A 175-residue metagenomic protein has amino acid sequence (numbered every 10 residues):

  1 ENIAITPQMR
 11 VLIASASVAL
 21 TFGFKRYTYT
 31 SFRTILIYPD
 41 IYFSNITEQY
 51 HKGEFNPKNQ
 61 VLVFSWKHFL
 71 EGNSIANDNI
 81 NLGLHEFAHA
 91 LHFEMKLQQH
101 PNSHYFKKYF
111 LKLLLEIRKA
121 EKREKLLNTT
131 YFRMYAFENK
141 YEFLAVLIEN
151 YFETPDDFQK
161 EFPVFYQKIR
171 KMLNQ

Functional and structural regions predicted by a protein language model:
E1-A16, T28-Y29, R33-P39: Propeptide-to-catalytic entry region of secreted or membrane-anchored zinc metalloproteases
N2-M9, V61, F87, L91-Q98: Short N-terminal secondary-structure initiator segments
R10-G23, Y42-S74, L97-Q175: Metalloprotease/metallohydrolase-associated module, dominated by Zn2+-dependent proteases
Y27, G53-N56, I80-L82: Short, conserved, surface-exposed binding loops centered on an aromatic residue
T28-Y29, S74-A76: Short glycine/proline-enriched turns and hinge-like loops at secondary-structure junctions
R33-T34, Q60-L62, I80: Generic beta-strand structural signal
D78-E94, A145: Active-site recognition of the HExxH zinc-binding catalytic motif
